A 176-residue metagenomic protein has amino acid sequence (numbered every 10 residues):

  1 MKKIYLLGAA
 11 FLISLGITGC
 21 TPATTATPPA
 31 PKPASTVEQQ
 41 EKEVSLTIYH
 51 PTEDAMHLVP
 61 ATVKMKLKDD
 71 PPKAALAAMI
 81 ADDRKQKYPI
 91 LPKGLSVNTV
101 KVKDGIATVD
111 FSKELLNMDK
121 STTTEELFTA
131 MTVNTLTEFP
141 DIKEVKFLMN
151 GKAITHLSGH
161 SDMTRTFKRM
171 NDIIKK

Functional and structural regions predicted by a protein language model:
K2-K176: Bimodal "functional hotspot" detector
